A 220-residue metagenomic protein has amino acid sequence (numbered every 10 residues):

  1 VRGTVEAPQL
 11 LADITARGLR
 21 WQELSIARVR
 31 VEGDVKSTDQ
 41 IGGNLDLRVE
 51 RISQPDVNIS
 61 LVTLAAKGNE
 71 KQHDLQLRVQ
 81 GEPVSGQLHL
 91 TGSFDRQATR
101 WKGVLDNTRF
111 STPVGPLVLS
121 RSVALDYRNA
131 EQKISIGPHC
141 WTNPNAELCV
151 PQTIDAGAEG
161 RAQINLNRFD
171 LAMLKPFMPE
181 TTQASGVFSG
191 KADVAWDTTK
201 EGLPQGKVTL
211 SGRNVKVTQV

Functional and structural regions predicted by a protein language model:
V1-V220: Interface amphipathic segments
